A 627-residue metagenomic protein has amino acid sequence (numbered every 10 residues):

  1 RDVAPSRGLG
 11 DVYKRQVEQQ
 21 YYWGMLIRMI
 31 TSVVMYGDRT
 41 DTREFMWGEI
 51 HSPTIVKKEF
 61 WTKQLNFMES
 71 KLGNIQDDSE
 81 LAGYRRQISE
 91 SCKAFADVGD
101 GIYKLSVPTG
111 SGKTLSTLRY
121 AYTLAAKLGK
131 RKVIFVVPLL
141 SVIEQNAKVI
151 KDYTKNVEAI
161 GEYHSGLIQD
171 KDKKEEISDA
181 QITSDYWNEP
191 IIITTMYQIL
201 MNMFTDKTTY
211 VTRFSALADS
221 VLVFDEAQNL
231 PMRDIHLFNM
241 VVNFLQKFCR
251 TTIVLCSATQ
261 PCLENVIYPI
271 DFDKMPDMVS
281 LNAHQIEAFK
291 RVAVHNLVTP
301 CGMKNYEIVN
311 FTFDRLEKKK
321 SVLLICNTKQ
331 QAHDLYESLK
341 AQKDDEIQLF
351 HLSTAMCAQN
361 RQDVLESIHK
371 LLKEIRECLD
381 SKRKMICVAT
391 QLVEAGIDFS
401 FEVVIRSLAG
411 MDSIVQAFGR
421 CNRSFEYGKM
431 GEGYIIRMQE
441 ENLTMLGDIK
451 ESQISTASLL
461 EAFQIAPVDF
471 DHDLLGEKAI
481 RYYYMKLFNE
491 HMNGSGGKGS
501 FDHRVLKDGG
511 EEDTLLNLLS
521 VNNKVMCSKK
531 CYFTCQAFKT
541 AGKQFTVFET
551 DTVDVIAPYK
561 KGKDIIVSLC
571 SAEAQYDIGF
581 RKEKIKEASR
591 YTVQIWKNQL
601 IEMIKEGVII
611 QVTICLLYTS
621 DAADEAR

Functional and structural regions predicted by a protein language model:
D2-Y13, Y618-R627: Single conserved hydrophobic/aromatic residue that forms the stacking wall/gate of nucleotide- or nucleobase-binding
D100-Y120: Walker A/P-loop
K132-D152: Conserved Walker A/P-loop ATP-binding site and its immediately adjacent core in helicase/helicase-like ATPase domains
E158-M201: Inter-Walker segment of RecA-like/P-loop motor cores
E162-D172, F350-Q362, T390-L392: Conserved helicase motor
L230-A283: Post-DEXD/H (motif II) to motif III coupling segment of the RecA-like Helicase ATP-binding lobe
Q246, N310-F311, K319, I325 (+7 more regions): C-terminal helicase lobe and adjacent C-terminal extensions/tails of nucleic-acid helicase motors
C262-F311: Interdomain hinge/linker at the junction between the two RecA-like core domains of SF2 helicases
